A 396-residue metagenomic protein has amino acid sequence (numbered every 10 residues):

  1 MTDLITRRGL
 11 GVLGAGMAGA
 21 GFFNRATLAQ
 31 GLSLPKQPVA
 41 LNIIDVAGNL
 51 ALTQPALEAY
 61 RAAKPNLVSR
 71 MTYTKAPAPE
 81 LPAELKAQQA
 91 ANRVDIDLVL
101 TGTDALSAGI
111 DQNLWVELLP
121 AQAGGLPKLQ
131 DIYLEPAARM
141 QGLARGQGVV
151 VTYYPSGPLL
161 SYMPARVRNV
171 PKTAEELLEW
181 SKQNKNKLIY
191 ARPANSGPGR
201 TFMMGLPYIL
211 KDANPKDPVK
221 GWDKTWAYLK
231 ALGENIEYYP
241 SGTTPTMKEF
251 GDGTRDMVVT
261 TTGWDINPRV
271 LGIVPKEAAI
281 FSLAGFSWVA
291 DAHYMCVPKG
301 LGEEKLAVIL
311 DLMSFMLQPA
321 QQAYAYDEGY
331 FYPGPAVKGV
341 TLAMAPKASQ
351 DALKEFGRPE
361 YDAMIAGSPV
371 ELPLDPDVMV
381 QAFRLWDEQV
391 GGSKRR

Functional and structural regions predicted by a protein language model:
M1-L4, R8-A29: N-terminal export signals
G31-S107: Early extracytoplasmic/lumenal segment of secretory-pathway proteins
V46-Q54, A78-P79, T101-L106, I110-P245: Extracytoplasmic ligand-binding site segments that recognize negatively charged/polar headgroups
P82-D95, S107-Q112, T244-T254, V258: Short helices/loops that flank or line small-molecule/ion binding pockets
L159-R166, P207-I209, D291-K305, Y324-A325: A bilobed periplasmic-binding-protein/Venus flytrap-type ligand-binding module shared by bacterial periplasmic
E237-L301, L342-D351: Extracytoplasmic/periplasmic substrate-binding proteins
M295-I365: Mature extracytoplasmic/periplasmic domains
P359-R396: Conserved C-terminal helix/tail region of periplasmic/extracytoplasmic solute-binding proteins
